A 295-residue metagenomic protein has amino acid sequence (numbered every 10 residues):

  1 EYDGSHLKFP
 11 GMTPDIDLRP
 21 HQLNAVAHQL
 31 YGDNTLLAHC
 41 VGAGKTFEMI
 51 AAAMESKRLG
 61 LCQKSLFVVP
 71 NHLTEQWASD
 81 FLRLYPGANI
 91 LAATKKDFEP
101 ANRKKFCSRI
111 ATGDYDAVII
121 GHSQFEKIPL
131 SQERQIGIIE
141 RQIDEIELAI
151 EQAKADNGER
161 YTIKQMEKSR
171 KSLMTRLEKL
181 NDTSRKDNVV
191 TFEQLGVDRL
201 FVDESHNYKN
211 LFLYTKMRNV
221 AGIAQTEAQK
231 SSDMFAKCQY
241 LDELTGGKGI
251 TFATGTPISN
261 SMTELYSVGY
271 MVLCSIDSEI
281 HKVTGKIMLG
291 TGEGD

Functional and structural regions predicted by a protein language model:
Y2-H39, Y208: Conserved pre-motif I regulatory segment
L36, C40-A43, E48-S79, Y85-N89 (+1 more regions): Conserved SF1/SF2 helicase motif Ia
E75-Y85, K105, R109, P129 (+1 more regions): Short amphipathic alpha-helical segment within the helicase RecA-like ATPase core that mediates nucleic-acid
R83, G87-K96, A117, I138-Q165 (+2 more regions): Conserved P-loop NTPase motor "coupling/switch" region that bridges the ATPase
A92-K104, G121-K127: Conserved helicase motor
P100-V118: Conserved motor-coupling elements within RecA-like helicase/translocase cores
V118-E126, I163-D198, L211, N219-I223 (+1 more regions): Conserved helicase/translocase P-loop NTPase motor core
D203-E204: Walker B catalytic acidic pair
